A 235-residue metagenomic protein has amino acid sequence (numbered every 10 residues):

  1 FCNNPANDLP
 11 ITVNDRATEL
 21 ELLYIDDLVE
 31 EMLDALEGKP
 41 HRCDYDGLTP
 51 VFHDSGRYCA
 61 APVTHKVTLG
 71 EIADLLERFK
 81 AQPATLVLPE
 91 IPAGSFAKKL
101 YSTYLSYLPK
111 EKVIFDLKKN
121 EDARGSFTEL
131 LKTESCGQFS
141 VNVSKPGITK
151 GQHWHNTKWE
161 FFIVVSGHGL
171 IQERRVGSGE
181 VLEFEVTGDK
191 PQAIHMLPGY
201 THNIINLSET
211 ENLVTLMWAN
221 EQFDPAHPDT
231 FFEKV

Functional and structural regions predicted by a protein language model:
F1-G38: NAD(P)-dependent short-chain dehydrogenase/reductase
L22, Q152-W154, W159-V164, A193-I194: His/acidic/aromatic-lined binding-pocket segments of jelly-roll/cupin-type domains and related regulatory beta-sandwich
D27-V29, D34-K119: Mid/C-terminal beta-alpha module of Rossmann-like enzyme folds, strongest in SDR-family dehydrogenases/epimerases
C59, T157-V176: Glycine- and acidic-residue-biased ligand/ion/polar-headgroup-sensing regions
E111-Q152: A short glycine-rich, His/Asp/Glu-containing loop-to-beta-strand
R175-H202: Short acidic-glycine-tyrosine-enriched beta hairpin
S178-E180, L207-V235: Double-stranded beta-helix
